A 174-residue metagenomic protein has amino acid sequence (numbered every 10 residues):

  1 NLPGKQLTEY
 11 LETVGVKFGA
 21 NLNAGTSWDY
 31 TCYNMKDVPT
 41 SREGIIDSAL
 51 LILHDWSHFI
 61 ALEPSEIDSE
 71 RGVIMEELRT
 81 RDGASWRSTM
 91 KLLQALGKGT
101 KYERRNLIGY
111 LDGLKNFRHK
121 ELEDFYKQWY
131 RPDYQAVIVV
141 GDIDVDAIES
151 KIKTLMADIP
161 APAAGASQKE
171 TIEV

Functional and structural regions predicted by a protein language model:
N1-K36, E103-L107: M16/MPP (pitrilysin/insulinase) zinc-metallopeptidase core fold and M16-derived inactive scaffolds
T8-E9, I60-R79, D144, A163-V174: Acidic/histidine-enriched alpha-helical segments
A24-D29, I45-I52, W56, R79-D133 (+1 more regions): Scaffold signal of the M16-like zinc-metallopeptidase fold and its non-catalytic homologs
Y33, L53, I74, L122 (+1 more regions): Divalent metal-coordination and catalytic microenvironments
Y33-K36, R131, Q135-D142: Short cationic amphipathic helices and targeting signals
M35-E70: M16/insulysin-pitrilysin zinc metalloprotease superfamily fold
P39-R42, R81, D142-V145: Solvent-exposed loop/turn segments at secondary-structure junctions within structured extracellular/periplasmic domains
G99, A136-V174: An aromatic/glycine/proline-enriched structural segment found at the starts of mature extracellular/organellar domains
